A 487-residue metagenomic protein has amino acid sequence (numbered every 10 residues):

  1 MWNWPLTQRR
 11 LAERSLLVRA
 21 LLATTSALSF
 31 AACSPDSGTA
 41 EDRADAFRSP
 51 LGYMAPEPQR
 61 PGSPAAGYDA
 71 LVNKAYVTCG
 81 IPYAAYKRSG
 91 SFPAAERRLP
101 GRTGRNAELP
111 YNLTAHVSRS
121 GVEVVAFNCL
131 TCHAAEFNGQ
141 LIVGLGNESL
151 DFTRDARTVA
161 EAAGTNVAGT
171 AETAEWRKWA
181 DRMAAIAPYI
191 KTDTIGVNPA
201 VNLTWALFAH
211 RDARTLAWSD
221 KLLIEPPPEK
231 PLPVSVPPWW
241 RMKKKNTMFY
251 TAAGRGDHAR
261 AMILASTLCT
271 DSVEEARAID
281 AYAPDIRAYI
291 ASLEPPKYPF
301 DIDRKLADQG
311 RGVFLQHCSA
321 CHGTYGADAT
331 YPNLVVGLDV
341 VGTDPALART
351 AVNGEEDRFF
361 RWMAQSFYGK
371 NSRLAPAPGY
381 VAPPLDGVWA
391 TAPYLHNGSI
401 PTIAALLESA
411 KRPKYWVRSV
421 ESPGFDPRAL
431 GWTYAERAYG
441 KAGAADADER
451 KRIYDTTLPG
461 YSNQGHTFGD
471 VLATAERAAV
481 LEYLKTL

Functional and structural regions predicted by a protein language model:
M1-R14: N-terminal secretory signal peptides that target proteins for export/translocation
L11, L16, K244-N246: Intrinsically disordered, low-complexity segments enriched in glycine/proline and serine/threonine
L17-A23: Sec-dependent signal peptide recognition, specifically the positively charged N-region followed immediately by
A31-A32: C-terminal motif of bacterial Sec signal peptides marking the signal peptidase cleavage site
P35-L487: Periplasmic c-type cytochrome electron-transfer domains
